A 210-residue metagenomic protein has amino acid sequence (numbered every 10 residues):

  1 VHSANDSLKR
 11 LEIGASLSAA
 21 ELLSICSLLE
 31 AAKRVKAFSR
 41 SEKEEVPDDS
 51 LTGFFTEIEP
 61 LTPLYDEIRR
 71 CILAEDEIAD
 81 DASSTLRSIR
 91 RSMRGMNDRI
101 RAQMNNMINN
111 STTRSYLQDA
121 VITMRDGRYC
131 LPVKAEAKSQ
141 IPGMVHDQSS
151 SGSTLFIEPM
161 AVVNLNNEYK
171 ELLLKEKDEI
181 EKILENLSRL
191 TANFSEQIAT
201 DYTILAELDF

Functional and structural regions predicted by a protein language model:
V1-T85, I89, F194-Q197, D201-F210: Conserved amphipathic alpha-helical "coupling/scaffold" segments that transmit conformational changes between domains
R40-K43, P47, M104, I108-S111 (+3 more regions): Coiled-coil heptad-register positions
V46-E57, F156-I157, V162-N167, N186-L190: Long amphipathic alpha-helical coiled-coil segments
P60-L73, N164-E185: Extended, charged coiled-coil "arm/hinge" scaffolds of SMC/Rad50-like chromosome-maintenance ATPases and other large
E75-I89, Q148-T154, Y169, L184-F194: Short hinge/gating elements
R87-A137: Extended, Lys/Arg-enriched charged tracts that mediate electrostatic binding to polyanionic substrates
I89, M93-M96, E176-I183, L187-L208: Intracellular alpha-helical coupling/juxtamembrane segments of multi-pass membrane proteins
V121, R125-F156, N166: SMC-family hinge/dimerization module
